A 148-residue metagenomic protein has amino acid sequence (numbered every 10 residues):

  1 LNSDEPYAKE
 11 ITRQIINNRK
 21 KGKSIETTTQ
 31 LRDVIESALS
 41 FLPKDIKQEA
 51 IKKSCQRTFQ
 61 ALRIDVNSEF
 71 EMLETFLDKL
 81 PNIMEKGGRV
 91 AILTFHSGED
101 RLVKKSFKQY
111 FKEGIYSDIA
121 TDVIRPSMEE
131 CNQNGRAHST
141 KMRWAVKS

Functional and structural regions predicted by a protein language model:
L1-S148: S-adenosyl-L-methionine-dependent methyltransferase catalytic core, i.e., the SAM/SAH-binding region
